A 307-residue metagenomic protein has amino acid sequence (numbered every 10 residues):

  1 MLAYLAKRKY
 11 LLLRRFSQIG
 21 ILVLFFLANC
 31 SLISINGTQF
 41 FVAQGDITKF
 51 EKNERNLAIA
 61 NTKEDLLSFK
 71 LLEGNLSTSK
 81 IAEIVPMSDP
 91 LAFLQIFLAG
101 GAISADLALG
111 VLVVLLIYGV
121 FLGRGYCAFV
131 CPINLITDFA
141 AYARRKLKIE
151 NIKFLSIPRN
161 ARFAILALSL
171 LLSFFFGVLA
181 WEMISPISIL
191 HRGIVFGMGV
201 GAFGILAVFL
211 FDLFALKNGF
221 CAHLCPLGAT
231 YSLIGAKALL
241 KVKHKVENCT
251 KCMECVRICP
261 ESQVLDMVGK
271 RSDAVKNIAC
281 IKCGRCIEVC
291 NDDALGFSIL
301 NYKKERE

Functional and structural regions predicted by a protein language model:
M1-D273, I278, E288-E307: Non-ligating segments of multi-cofactor redox enzymes
